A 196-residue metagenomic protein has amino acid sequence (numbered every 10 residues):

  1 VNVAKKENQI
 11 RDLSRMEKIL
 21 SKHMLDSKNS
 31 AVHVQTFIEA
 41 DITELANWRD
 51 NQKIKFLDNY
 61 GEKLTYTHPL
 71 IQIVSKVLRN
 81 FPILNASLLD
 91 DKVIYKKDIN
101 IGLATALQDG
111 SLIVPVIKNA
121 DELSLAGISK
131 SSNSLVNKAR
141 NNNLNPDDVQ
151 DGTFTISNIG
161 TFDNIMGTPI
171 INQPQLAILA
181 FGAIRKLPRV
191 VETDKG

Functional and structural regions predicted by a protein language model:
V1-G196: C-terminal catalytic/motor cores of large multi-domain enzyme assemblies
